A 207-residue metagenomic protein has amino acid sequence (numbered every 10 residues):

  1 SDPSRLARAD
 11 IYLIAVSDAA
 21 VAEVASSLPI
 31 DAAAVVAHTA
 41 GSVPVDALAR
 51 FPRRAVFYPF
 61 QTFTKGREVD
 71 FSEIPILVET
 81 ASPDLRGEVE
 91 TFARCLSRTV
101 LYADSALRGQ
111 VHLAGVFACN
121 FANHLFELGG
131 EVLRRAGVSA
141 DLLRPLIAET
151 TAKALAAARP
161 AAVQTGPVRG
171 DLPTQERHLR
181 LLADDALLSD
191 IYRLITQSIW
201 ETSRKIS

Functional and structural regions predicted by a protein language model:
S1-E68: Rossmann-like NAD(P)(H) cofactor-binding subdomain of soluble oxidoreductases
L13, A19, A49-R53, F60-V69 (+4 more regions): Predominantly flavin-linked oxidoreductase catalytic cores and closely associated redox partners
L13, G115-A118, A122, Y192 (+1 more regions): Amphipathic, non-transmembrane alpha-helical scaffold segments
A20-V21, P44, D84-L85, H124-L125 (+1 more regions): Short phosphate-engaging motifs
A25, E90, H178-L179: A generic alpha-helix structural signal
S27-D31, C95, R135, D185: Alpha-helix C-cap/termination motif
E68-L155: Internal alpha-helical scaffold of NAD(P)-dependent oxidoreductase catalytic cores
A148-S207: Interdomain hinge/lid region at the active-site interface of Rossmann-like NAD(P)-dependent oxidoreductases
